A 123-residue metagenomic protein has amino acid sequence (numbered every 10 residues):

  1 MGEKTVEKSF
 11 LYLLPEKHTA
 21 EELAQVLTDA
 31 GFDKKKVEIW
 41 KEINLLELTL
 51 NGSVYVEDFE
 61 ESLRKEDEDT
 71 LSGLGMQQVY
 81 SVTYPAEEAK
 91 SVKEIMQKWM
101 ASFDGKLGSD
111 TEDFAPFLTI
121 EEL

Functional and structural regions predicted by a protein language model:
M1-S9, L14, H18-K35, T83 (+1 more regions): Acidic, proline/glycine-rich low-complexity IDRs
E16-E87: Short, intrinsically disordered low-complexity segments
